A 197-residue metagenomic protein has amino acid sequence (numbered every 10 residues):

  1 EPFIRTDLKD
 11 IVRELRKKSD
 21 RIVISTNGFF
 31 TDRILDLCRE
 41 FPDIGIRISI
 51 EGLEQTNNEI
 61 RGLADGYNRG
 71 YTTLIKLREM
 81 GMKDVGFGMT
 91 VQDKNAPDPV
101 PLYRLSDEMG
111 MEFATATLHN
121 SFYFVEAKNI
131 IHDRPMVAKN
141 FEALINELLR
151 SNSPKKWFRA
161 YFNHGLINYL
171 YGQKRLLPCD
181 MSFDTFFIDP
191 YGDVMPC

Functional and structural regions predicted by a protein language model:
E1-D43: Conserved Radical SAM active-site core
V12-E14, K18-D20, E40-E51, Q55-P196: Radical SAM enzyme [4Fe-4S]-AdoMet core and its adjacent flexible, acidic and glycine-rich loops/tails across
